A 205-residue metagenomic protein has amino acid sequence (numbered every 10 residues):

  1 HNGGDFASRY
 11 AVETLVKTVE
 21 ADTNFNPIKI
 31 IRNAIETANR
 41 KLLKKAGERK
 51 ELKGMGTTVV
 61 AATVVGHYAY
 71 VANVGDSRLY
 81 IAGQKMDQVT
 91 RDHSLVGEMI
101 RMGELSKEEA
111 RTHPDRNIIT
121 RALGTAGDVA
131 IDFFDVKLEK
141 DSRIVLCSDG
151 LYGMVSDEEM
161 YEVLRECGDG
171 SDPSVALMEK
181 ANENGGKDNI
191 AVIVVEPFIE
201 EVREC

Functional and structural regions predicted by a protein language model:
H1-C205: PP2C/PPM-type serine/threonine phosphatase catalytic domain
